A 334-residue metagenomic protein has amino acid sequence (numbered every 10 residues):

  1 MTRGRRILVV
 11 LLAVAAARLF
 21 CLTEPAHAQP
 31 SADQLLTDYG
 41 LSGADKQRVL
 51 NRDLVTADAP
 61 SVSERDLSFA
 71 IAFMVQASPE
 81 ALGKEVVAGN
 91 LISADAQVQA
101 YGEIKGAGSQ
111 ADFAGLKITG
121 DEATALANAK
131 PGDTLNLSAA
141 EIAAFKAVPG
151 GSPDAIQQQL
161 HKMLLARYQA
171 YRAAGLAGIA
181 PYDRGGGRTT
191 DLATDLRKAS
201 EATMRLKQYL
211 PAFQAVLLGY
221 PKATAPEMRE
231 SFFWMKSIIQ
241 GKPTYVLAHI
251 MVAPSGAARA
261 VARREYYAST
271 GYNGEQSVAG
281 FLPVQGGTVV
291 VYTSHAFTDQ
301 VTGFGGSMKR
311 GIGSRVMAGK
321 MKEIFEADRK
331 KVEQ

Functional and structural regions predicted by a protein language model:
M1-R5: N-terminal secretory signal peptides that target proteins for export/translocation
R6-I7, E24: A short, ordered amphipathic alpha-helix with a cationic face
V9-C21: Bacterial N-terminal signal peptides
L22-A28: Sec/Tat signal peptide C-region and signal peptidase I cleavage site
Q29-A81, V87, L91-Q334: Terminal "cap-and-tail" regions of soluble proteins that handle hydrophobic small molecules
